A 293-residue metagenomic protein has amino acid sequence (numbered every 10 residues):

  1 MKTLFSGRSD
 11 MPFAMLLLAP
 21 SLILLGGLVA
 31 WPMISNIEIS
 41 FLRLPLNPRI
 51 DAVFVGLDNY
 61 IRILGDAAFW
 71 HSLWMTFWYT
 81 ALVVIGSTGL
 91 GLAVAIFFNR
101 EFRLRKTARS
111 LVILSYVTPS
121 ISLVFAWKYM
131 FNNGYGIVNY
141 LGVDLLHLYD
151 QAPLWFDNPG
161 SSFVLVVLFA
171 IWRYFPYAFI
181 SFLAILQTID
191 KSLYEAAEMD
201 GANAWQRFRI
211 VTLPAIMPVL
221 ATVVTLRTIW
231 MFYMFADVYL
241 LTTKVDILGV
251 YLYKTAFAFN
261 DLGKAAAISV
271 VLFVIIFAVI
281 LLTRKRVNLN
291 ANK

Functional and structural regions predicted by a protein language model:
M1-S6: N-terminal leader/signal peptides at the extreme start of proteins
G7-K293: A structural signal for multi-pass alpha-helical bundles of membrane permease subunits that mediate small-molecule
